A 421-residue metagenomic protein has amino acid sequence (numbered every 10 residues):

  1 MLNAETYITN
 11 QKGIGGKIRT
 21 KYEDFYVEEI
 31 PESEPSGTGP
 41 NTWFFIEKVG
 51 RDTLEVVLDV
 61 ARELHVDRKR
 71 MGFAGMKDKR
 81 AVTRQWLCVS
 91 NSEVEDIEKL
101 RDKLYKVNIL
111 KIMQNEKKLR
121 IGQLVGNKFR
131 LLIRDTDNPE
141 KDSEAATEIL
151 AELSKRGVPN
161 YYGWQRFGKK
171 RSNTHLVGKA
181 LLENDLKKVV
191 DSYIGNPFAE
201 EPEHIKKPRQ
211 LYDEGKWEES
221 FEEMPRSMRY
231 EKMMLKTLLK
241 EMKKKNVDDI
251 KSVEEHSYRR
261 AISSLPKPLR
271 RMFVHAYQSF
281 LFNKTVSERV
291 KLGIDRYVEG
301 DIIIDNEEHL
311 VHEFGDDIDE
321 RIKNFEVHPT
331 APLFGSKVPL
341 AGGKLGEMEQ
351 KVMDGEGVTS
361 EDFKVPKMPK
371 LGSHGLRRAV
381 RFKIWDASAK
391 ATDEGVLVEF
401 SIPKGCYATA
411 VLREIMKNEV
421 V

Functional and structural regions predicted by a protein language model:
M1-G37, N41, E63-G395, P403 (+2 more regions): Extended, charged/glycine-rich binding lobes that contact polyanionic ligands
T42-R51: Conserved interaction-surface patches within small, structured recognition/assembly domains
F45, V57-L58, E63: TRNA-binding/sensing appendages of the translation machinery
K48, P403-K404: Structured loop/turn residues at secondary-structure junctions
T53-D59, L412: Ser/Thr-Pro-rich, acidic low-complexity intrinsically disordered regions of eukaryotic RNA-binding
F400: Conserved catalytic-core segments centered on acid/base and nucleophilic motifs
C406-T409: Pseudouridine synthase
